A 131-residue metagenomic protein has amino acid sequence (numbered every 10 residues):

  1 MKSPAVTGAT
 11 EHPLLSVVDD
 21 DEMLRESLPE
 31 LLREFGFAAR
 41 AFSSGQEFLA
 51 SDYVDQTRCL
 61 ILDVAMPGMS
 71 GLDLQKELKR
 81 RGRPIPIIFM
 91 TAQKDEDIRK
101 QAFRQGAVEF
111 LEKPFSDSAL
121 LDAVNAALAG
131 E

Functional and structural regions predicted by a protein language model:
M1-S16, E22-P29, K76, R80 (+1 more regions): Non-catalytic signal-transmission and effector/linker regions of two-component phosphorelay proteins
A41-C59: Acidic, metal-coordinating helix/loop segments flanking the phosphotransfer/catalytic sites of two-component signaling
S43-S44, S70-D73: Acidic catalytic/metal-coordinating carboxylates
D52-D55, E77-P84, Q105: Conserved phosphotransfer cores of two-component systems
M66: Receiver (REC) domain active-site loop signature in two-component systems and cognate sites in sensor histidine kinases
D73, K94-E109: Alpha4 helix (beta4-alpha4-beta5 surface) of REC/receiver domains from two-component response regulators
K113: A Lys-centered signature of the CheY-like receiver
